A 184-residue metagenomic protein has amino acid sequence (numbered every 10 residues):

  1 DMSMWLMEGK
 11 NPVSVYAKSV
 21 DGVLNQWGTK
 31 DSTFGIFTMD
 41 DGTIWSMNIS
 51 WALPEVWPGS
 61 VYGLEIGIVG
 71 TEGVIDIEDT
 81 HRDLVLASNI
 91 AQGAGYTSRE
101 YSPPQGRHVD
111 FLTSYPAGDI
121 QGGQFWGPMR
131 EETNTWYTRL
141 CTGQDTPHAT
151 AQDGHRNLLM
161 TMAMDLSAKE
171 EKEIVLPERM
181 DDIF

Functional and structural regions predicted by a protein language model:
D1-G63, Q152, I183-F184: Rossmann-like dinucleotide-binding domain that binds NAD(P)(H)
M2-L6, T135, M160: Amphipathic alpha-helical segments that form well-ordered structural scaffolds and often line/cohere around active
L6, R139, S167: Conserved catalytic core of Hanks-type protein kinase domains
V13-S14, E171-I174: Short, well-structured active-site flanking segments
F34, M39-D41, W57, G63-Q152 (+2 more regions): C-terminal glycine/acidic-rich active-site capping loop/insertion
H155-L158: C-terminal interaction segments
M160-E170: Short arginine-rich
